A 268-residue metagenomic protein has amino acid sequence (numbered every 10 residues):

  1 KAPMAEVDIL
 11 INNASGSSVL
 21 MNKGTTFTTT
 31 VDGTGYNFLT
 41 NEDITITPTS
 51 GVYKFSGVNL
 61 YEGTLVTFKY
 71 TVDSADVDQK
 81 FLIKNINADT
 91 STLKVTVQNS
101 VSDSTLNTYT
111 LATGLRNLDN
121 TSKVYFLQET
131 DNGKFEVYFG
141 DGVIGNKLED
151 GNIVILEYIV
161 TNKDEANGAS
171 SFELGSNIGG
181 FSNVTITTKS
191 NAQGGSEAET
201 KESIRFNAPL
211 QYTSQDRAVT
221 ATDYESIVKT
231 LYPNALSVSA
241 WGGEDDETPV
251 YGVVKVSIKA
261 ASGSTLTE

Functional and structural regions predicted by a protein language model:
K1-E268: Signature of Asx- and small-polar-rich beta-strand/turn repeats characteristic of beta-solenoid architectures
